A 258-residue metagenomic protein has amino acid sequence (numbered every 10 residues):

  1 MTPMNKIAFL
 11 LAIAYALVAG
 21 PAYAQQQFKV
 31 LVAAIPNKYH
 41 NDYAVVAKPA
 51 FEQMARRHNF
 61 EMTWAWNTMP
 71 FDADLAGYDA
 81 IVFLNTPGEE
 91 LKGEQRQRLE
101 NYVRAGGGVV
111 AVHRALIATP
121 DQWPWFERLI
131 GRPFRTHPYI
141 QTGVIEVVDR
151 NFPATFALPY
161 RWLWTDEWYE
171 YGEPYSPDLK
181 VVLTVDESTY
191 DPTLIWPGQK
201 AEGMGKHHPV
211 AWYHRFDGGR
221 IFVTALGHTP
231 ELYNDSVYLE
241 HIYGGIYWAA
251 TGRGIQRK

Functional and structural regions predicted by a protein language model:
M1-A8: Positively charged n-region of N-terminal signal peptides that target proteins for export
A8-A19: Bacterial N-terminal signal peptides
G20-A24: Sec/Tat signal peptide C-region and signal peptidase I cleavage site
Q25-K29, A34, Q53-R57, Y190-D191 (+2 more regions): Extracellular ligand-binding/catalytic regions of CAZymes and related secreted enzymes and adhesion modules
Q27-N37, D42-T119: Helical hinge/lid and interdomain linker segments adjacent to catalytic or ligand-binding clefts that mediate domain
E89-Y160: A glycine-rich, often tryptophan-bearing local segment used as a flexible ligand/cofactor-contacting loop or short
G106-V110, V182, F222: Structural detector of well-ordered beta-strand residues that form the stable sheet scaffold of enzyme domains
P138-D217: Catalytic beta-strand/loop cores that center a nucleophilic Ser/Cys/Thr and support acyl-enzyme chemistry
